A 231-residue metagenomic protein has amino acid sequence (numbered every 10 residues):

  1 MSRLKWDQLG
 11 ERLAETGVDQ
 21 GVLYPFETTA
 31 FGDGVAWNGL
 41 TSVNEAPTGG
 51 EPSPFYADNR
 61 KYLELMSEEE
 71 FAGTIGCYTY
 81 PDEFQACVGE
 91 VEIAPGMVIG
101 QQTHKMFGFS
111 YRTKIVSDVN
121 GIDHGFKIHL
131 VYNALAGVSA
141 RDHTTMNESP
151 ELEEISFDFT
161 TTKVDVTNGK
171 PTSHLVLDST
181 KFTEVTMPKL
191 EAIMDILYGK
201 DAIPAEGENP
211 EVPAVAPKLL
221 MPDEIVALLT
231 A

Functional and structural regions predicted by a protein language model:
M1-E45: Polar/acidic, low-complexity leader/linker segments enriched in S/T/G and N/D
K5-E11, D19-P25, G108-R112, G125-Y132 (+1 more regions): Ordered hydrophobic segments in well-structured contexts
E11, Y62-L63, T144: Beta-strand-rich interaction surfaces with strong enrichment in secreted/lumenal proteins
G39-S42, N133, S156: Extracellular/lumenal ectodomain signal focusing on beta-strand-rich modules and carbohydrate-recognition contexts
N44-F55, L130-Y132: Short, charged, low-hydrophobicity "junction" segments
A46-P47, F55-F84, S149-K163: Oligomerization/assembly interface segments of phage tail-like spikes and tubes
K61-G137: Structured, beta-strand-rich domain cores that present glycine/charged loop surfaces used to bind extended ligands
V138-A231: Mixed-charge, glycine-accented linear interaction segment located at domain edges/termini
